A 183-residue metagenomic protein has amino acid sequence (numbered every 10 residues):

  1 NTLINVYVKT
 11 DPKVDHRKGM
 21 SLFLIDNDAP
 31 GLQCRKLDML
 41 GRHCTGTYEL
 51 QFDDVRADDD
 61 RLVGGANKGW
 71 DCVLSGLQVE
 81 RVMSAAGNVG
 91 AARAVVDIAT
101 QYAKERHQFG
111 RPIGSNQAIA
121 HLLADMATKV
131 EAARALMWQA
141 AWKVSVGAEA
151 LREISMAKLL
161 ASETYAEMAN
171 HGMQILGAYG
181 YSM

Functional and structural regions predicted by a protein language model:
N1, T10-D11, L37, A57-L62 (+1 more regions): Active-site beta-strand/loop segments that form the cofactor-binding cradle of oxidoreductase flavoproteins
N1-R35: A short core secondary-structure module
N1-T10, G64, R134-M137, A141: Short intrinsically disordered, low-complexity coil segments enriched in acidic
T2, G46, S155: Exposed loop/turn and edge beta-strand positions of beta-sandwich/beta-sheet ligand-binding modules
K13-R17, L40-T45, G64-A66, S75-G76: Solvent-exposed alpha-helices and their adjacent loops that cap or buttress functional pockets in soluble metabolic
R17-G19, C34-K36, D58-A66: Short, charged, solvent-exposed linker or helix-capping segments at domain edges/interfaces that act as flexible hinges
D28-R56: Flexible, small-/acidic-enriched active-site or ligand-binding loops
E49-Q51, A66-K68, C72-M183: Alpha-helical interface subdomain recognition
